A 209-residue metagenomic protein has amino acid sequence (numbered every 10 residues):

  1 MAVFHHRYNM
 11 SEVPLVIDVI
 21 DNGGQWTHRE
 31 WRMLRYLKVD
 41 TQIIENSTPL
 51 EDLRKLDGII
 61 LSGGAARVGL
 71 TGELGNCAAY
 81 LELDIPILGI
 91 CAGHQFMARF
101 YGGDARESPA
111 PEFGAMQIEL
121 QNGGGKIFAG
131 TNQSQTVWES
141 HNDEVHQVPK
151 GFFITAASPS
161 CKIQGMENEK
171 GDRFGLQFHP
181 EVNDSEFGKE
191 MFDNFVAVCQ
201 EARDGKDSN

Functional and structural regions predicted by a protein language model:
M1-A2, T155, E201: Residue-level detector of intrinsically disordered, flexible termini and proteolytic processing junctions
M1-N9: N-terminal amphipathic/basic-hydrophobic helices that include classical n-h-c signal peptides and signal-anchor
R7, A65, I118-L120: Intrinsically disordered, low-complexity serine/threonine-rich segments
P14-I20, G24-I90, H94-Q95, Y101 (+1 more regions): Flexible gly/pro-rich beta->alpha loop and the following alpha-helix that scaffold active-site loops
L50, L74-I90, Q95-E190, N194-V198: Pocket-forming structural segment of enzyme catalytic cores
F195-N209: Accessory terminal helices/loops
